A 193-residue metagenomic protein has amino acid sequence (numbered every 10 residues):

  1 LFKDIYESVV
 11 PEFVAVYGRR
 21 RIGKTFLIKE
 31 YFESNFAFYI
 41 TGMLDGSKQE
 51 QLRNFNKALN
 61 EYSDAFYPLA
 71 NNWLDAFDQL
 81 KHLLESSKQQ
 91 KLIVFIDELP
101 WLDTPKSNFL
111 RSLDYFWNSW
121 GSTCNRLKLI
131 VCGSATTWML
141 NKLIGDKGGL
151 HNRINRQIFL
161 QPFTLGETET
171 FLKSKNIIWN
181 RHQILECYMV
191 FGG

Functional and structural regions predicted by a protein language model:
L1-G193: Phosphate-binding site recognition
